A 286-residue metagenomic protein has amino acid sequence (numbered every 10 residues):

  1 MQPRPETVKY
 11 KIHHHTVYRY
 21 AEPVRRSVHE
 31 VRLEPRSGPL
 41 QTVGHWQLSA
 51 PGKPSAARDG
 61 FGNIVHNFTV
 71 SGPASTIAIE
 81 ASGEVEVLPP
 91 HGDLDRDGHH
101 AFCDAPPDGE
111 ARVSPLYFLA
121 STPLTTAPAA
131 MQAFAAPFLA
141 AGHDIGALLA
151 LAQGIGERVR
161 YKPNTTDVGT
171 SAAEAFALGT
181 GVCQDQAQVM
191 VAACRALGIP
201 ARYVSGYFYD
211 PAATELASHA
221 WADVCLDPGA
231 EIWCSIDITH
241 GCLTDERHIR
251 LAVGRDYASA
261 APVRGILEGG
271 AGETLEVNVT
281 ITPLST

Functional and structural regions predicted by a protein language model:
M1-C103: Intrinsically disordered, low-complexity N-terminal segments that are enriched in acidic
V8, H14, S27-H29, A81 (+4 more regions): Structural beta-strand/beta-sheet cores of well-ordered domains, especially the beta-sheet scaffolds that support
T16, T166, T239: Ser/Thr-centric signal marking residues that sit in or immediately flank functional binding/regulatory motifs
R26, L33, A50, N63 (+10 more regions): Generic structural "secondary-structure junction" signal
R32-E34, S49-P51, S82, D223 (+3 more regions): Residues in well-ordered beta-strands of folded domains
A101, P106-G181, V189, R255-Y257 (+1 more regions): Secondary-structure boundary elements
Q153, D185-L267, A271: Hydrophobic/aromatic-rich core segments of domains that either
